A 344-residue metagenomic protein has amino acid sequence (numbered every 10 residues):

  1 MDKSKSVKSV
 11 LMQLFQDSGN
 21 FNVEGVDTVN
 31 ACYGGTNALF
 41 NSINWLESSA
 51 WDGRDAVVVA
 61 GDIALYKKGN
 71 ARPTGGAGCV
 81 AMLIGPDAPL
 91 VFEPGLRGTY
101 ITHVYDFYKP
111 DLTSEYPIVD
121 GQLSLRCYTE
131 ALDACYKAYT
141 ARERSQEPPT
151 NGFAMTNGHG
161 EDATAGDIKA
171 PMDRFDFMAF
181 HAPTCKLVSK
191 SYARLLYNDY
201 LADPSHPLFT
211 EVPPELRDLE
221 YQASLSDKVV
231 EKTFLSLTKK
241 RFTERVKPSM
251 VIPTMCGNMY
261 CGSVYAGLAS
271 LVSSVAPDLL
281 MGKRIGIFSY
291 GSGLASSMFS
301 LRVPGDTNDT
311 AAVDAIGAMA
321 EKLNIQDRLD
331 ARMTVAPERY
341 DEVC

Functional and structural regions predicted by a protein language model:
M1-D2, V29-G34, V59-L65, D87 (+1 more regions): Acidic, glycine-rich active-site loops and adjacent beta-strand->loop/helix elements that engage anionic groups
M1-S18, F107-D176, P183-P204, F209-R217 (+2 more regions): Conserved active-site "lid/cap" helical segment
D2-D55, N198-S263: Conserved catalytic cysteine-centered active-site region of acyl-thioester-dependent Claisen-condensing enzymes
S4-V7, N37-I43, K67-P73, P94-L96 (+3 more regions): Short acidic, glycine/serine/threonine-rich loops at helix termini
E47-M82: Flexible, glycine-rich active-site loops centered on histidine and acidic residues that chelate a metal or position
A71-T164, L294, M298-C344: Condensing-enzyme catalytic core mediating Claisen C-C bond formation in acyl metabolism
Y221-S224, T243-D327: C-terminal catalytic subdomain
